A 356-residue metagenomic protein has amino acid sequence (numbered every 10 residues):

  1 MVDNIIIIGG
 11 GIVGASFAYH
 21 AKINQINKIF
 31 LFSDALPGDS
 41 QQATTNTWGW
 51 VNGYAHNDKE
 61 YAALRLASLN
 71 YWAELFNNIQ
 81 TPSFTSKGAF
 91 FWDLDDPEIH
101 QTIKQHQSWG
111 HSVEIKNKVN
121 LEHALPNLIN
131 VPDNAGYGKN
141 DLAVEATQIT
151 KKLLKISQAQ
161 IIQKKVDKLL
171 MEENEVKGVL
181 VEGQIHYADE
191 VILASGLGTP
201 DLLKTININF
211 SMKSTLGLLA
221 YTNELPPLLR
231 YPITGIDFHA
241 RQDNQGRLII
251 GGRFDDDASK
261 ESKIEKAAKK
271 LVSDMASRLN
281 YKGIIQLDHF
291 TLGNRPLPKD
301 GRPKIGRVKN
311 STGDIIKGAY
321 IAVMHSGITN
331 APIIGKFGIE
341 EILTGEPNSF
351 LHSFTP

Functional and structural regions predicted by a protein language model:
D3-F30: N-terminal Rossmann-like FAD-binding beta1-loop-alpha1 element of flavoenzymes
V13, P37, G198: Conserved Rossmann-like nucleotide-cofactor binding loop
S16, N52, K59, M171-E175 (+1 more regions): Flavin-dependent oxidoreductases
K22-T44: Glycine-rich FAD pyrophosphate-binding loop
T47-A124, D237-H239, M275-A276: Dinucleotide-binding Rossmann-like beta1-alpha1 core, especially the glycine-rich loop that anchors the ADP
N70, W92-K155, Q163, K168-E175 (+1 more regions): Flavin (FAD/FMN) cofactor-binding and adjacent substrate-gating region of FAD-dependent oxidoreductase domains
A135-L154, G196-G198, A267-D274, V323-M324 (+2 more regions): Mid-domain beta-loop-alpha active-site segment that forms a flexible, acidic cofactor/metal-binding surface
Y281-P356: C-terminal catalytic lobe of FAD-dependent flavoproteins
